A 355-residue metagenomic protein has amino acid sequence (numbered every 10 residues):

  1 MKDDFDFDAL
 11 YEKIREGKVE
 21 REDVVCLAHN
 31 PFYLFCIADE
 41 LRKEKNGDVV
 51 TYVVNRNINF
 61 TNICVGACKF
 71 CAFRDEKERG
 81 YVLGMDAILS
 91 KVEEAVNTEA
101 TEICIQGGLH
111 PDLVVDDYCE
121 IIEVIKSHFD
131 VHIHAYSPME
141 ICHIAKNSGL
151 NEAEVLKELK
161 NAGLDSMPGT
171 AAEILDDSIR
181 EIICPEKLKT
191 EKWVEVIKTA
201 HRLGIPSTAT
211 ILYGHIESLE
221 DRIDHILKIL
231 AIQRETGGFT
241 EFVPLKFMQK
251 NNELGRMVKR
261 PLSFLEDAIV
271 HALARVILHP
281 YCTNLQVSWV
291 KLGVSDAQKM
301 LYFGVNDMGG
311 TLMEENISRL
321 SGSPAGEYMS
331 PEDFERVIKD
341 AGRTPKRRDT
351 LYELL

Functional and structural regions predicted by a protein language model:
M1-N30, V96, L230-L355: Auxiliary Fe-S-binding modules of radical SAM enzymes
K18-T51: An N-cap/entry alpha-helix motif that binds or orients negatively charged groups
C26-A28, R56-N57, G107-P111, Y213-I216 (+1 more regions): Conserved short loop/turn motifs at secondary-structure junctions
E44, V50-A87: Canonical Radical SAM [4Fe-4S] cluster-binding loop centered on the CxxxCxxC motif and its immediate flanking residues
K45, H128-F129, L203, T236 (+2 more regions): Helix C-cap/helix->beta junction micro-motif
V50-R56, I103, I133-S137, M167-G169 (+4 more regions): Hydrophobic faces of well-ordered beta-strands that scaffold small-molecule active sites in alpha/beta enzyme cores
N55-R56, C104-D116, D177, F247-N252 (+1 more regions): Glycine-rich, proline-tolerant flexible connector loops at the mouths of alpha/beta enzymes
D75-T210, H215-D224, K228-A231: Conserved Radical SAM active-site core
